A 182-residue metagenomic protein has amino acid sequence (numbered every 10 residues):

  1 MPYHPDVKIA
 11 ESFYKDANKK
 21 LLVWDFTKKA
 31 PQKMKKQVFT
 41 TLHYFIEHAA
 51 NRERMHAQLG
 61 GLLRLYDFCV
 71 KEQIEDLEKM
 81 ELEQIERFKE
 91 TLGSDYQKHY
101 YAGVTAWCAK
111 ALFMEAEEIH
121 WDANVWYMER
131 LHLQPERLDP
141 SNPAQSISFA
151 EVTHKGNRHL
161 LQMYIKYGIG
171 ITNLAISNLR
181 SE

Functional and structural regions predicted by a protein language model:
M1-E182: Charge-rich, intrinsically disordered N-terminal extensions that act as flexible nucleic-acid engagement or regulatory
